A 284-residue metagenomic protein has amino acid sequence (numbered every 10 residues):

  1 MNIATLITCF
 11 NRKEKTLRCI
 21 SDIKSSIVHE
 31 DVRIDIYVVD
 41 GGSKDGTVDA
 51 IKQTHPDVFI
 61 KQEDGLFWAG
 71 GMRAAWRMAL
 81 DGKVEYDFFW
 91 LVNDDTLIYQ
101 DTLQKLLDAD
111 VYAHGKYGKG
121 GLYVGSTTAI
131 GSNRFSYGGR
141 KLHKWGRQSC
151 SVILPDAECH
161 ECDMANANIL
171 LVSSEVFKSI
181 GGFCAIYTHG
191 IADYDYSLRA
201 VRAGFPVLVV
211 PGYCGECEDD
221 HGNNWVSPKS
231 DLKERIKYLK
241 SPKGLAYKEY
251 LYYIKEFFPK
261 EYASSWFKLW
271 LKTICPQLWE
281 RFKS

Functional and structural regions predicted by a protein language model:
R12-I27: Short, well-formed alpha-helical segments that are part of the catalytic scaffolds of diverse glycosyltransferases
D22, D40-V48: A conserved acidic beta->alpha catalytic loop
Q62-G82: Glycine-rich, basic loop-to-helix element that forms the pyrophosphate-binding segment of sugar-nucleotide handling
E85-L97: Short beta-strand-to-loop acidic/aromatic patch adjacent to the donor-nucleotide binding site
G118-S136: Short beta-strand-to-loop element that shapes/binds the nucleotide-sugar donor at the catalytic cleft/hinge
K141-D163: Short, flexible, basic/aromatic active-site loop/helix in glycosyltransferases
M164-A165, L170-V172, V176-G181, I186-Y213: A short, conserved alpha-helix in the catalytic core of glycosyltransferases
N223-S284: Non-catalytic, C-terminal membrane-associated alpha-helical segments of glycosyltransferases
